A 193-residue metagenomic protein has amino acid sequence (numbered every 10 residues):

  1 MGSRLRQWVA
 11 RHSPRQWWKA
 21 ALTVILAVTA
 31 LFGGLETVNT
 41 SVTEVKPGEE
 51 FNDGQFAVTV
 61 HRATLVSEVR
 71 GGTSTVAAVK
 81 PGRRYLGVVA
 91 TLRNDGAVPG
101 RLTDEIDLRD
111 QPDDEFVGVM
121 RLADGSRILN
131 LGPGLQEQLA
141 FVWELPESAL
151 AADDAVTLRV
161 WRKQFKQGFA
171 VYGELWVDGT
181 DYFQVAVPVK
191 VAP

Functional and structural regions predicted by a protein language model:
M1-R70, Y182-P193: Membrane engagement elements in two modes
E44-K46, G72-V76, L122-I128: Short structured motifs
F56, L86-V88, E137: Hydrophobic core residues within well-ordered beta-strands of beta-rich domains
T64, L92-G96, L145-E147, R162-Q164 (+1 more regions): Beta-strand elements of well-folded, non-transmembrane domains
K80, R93-L139, A170-Y172, W176 (+1 more regions): The feature marks short-to-medium sequence segments in extracytoplasmic or secretory-pathway proteins
R84-N94: Short, well-ordered beta-strand segments enriched in hydrophobic/aromatic residues
L139-L145: Short edge beta-strand/strand-turn motifs with a hydrophobic/aromatic core and a Ser/Thr and/or Pro "cap." The feature
L145-Y172: Short, surface-exposed ligand- or partner-binding patches at beta-edge/loop junctions that are enriched in aromatics
